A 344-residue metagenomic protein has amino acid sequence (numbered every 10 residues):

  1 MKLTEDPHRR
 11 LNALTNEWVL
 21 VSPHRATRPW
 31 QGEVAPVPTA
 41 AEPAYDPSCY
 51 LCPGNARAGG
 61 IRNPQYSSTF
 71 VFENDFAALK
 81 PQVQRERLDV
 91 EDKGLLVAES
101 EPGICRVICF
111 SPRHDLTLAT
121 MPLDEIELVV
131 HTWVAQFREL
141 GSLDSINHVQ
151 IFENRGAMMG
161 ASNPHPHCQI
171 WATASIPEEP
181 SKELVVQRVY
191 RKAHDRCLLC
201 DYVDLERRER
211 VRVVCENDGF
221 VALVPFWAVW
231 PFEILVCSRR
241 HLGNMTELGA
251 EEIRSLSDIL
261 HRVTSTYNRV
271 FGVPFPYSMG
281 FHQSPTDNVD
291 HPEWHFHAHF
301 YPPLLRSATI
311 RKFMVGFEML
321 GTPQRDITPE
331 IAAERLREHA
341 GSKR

Functional and structural regions predicted by a protein language model:
M1-H165, W171-G243, E251, S265 (+2 more regions): Active-site microenvironments that recognize anionic phosphate/pyrophosphate groups
G243-E252, L256, L260: A contiguous, surface-exposed recognition patch within enzymatic or periplasmic domains that forms
S255-P274: Extended C-terminal subregions enriched in glycine
M279-Q283: Acidic/histidine-rich, metal-coordinating catalytic segments
